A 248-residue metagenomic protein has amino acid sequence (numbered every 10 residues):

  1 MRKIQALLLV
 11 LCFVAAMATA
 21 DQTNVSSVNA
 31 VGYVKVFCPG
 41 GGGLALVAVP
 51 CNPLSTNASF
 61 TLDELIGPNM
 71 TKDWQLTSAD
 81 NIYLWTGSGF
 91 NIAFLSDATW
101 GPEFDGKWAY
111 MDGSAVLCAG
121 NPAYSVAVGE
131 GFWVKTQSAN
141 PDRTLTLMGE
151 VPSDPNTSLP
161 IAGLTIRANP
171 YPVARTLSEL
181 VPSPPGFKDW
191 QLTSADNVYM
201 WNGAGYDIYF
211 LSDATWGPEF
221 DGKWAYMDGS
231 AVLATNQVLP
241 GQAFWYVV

Functional and structural regions predicted by a protein language model:
M1-I4: Positively charged n-region of N-terminal signal peptides that target proteins for export
L8-A16: Bacterial N-terminal signal peptides
M17-S78, G120-S194, N236-V248: A short, polar beta-strand/turn micro-motif
K72, S78-N91, A98-T99: Post-signal peptide N-terminal segment of secreted/secretory-pathway proteins
I82-L84, A93-L95, V126, V134 (+3 more regions): Fold-core signature of tandem repeat domains
T86-S88, S138, N202-A204: Solvent-exposed strand-loop boundary residues in beta-sheet-rich modules
G89-V128, G205-P240: A cross-kingdom feature marking solvent-exposed beta-strand/loop segments within repeated, beta-rich binding/scaffold
Y171-A225: Intrinsically disordered, low-complexity segments enriched in Gly and acidic/Ser/Thr residues that form flexible
